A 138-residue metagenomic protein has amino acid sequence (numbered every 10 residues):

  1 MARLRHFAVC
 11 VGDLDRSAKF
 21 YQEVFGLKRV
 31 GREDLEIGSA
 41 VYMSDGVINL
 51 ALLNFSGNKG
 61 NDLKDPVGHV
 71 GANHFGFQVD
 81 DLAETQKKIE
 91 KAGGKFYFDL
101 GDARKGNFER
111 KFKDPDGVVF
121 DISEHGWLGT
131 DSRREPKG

Functional and structural regions predicted by a protein language model:
M1-A18, A72-F77, H125-G138: N-terminal beta-strand motif that seeds the catalytic metal site of vicinal oxygen chelate
A2, C10-L50: Core segments of cupin and vicinal oxygen chelate
R3-G12, V41-S44, L63-K88, F108-K113 (+1 more regions): Vicinal oxygen chelate
R16-K19, E23, A83-K91, K95: Replace "anionic and nucleotidyl ligands
I37, N58-L63, F98, T130-S132: A short, acidic/glycine-rich surface segment
Y42, Q86-G138: Vicinal oxygen chelate
G46-L50, G57-K59, L82-E84: Short, charged/polar surface micro-motifs in flexible loops or helix N-caps
A51-L53, D121: Conserved beta-strand in the GNAT
